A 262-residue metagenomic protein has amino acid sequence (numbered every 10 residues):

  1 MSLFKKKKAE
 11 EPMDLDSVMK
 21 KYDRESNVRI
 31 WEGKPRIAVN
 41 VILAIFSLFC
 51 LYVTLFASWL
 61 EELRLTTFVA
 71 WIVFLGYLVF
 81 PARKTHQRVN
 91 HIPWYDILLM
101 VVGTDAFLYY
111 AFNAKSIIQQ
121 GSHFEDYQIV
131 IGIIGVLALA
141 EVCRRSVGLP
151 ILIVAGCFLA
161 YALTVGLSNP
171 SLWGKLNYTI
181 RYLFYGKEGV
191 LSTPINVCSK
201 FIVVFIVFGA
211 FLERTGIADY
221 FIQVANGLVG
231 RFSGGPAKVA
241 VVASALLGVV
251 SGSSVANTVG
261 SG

Functional and structural regions predicted by a protein language model:
M1-Q119, I129-I133: Conserved, well-structured core domains of diverse proteins
E10-E11, E25, E32, E61-E62 (+5 more regions): Glutamate identity and glutamate-enriched acidic tracts
F49-S58, L75-K84, M100-Q128, A138-F184 (+1 more regions): Structural signal for alpha-helical transmembrane segments and their membrane-water exit/capping regions in multi-pass
Y95, V101-G103, F124-Y127, L191-N196 (+1 more regions): Short, motif-level signal for alpha-helix interfacial/capping segments enriched in acidic residues and aromatics/proline
E125, I129-I133, R145, F232 (+1 more regions): Intrinsic-disorder/low-complexity, polar/charged segments
V136, I153-G262: Membrane-embedded alpha-helical segments and adjacent helix-loop junctions characteristic of multi-pass solute
